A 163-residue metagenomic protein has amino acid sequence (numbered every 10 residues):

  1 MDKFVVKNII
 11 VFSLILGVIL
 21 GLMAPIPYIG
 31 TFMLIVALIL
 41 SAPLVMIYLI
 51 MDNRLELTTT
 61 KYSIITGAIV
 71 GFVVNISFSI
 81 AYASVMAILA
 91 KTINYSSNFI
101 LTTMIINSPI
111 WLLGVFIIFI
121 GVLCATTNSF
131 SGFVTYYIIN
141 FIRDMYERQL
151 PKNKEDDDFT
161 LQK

Functional and structural regions predicted by a protein language model:
M1-K163: Juxtamembrane/disordered regions of integral membrane proteins
